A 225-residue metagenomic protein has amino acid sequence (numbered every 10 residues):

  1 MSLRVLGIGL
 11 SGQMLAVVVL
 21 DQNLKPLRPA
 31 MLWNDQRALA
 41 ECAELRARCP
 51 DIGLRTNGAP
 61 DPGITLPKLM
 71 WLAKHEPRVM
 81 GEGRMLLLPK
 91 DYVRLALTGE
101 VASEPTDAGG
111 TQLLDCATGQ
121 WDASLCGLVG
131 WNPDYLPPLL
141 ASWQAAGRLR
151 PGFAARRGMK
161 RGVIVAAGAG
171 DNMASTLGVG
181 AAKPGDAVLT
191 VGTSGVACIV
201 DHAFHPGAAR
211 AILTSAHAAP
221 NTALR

Functional and structural regions predicted by a protein language model:
S2-L69: Active-site phosphate-binding/coordination module
S2-V5, M80-G81, M159-R161, A182-P184: Short helix-loop-beta connector
I8-M14, S142-W143, V191-S194: Glycine-rich beta-strand-to-loop/alpha-helix junction loops that act as flexible
A16, I52-G170: Gly/Ser/Thr-rich active-site cleft segment
V17-L45, G83, L87-D122, V163-R225: Glycine-rich phosphate-binding loop of actin/hexokinase-like ATP-binding domains
